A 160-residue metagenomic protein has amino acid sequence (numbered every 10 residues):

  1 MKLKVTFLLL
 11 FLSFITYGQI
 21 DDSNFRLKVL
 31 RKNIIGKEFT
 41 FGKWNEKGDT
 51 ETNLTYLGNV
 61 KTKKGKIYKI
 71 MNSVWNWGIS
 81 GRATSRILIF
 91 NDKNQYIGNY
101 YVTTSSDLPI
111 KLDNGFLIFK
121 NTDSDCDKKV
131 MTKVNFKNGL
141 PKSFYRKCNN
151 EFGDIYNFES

Functional and structural regions predicted by a protein language model:
K4-F14: Sec-dependent N-terminal signal peptides
T16-I67, I155-E159: Terminal domain-start segments
N53-T55, K69-N72, G81-R86, C126-M131: Short, surface-exposed coil-to-beta transition loops
T62-G65, N91-Q95, K111-N114: A short, structured loop/turn motif at beta-sheet edges
G65-I79, N114-D125: Short beta-strand elements that form the blades of beta-propeller/WD-repeat-like and other beta-sheet-rich scaffold
S85-K93, N135-K137: Beta-propeller blade signature
Y96-S160: Short aromatic loop motif centered on NTY/YTY
